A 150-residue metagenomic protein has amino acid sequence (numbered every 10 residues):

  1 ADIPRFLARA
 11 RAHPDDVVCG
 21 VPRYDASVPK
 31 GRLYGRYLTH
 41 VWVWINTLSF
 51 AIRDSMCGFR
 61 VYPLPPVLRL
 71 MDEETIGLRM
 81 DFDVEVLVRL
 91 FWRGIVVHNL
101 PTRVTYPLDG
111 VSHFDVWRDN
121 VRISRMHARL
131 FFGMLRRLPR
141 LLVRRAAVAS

Functional and structural regions predicted by a protein language model:
A1-M80, P107-F114, R118-S124: Acceptor/aglycone-binding surface of glycosyltransferases and processive sugar-polymer synthases
R5-R11, E73-S150: Hydrophobic helical membrane-anchoring modules
